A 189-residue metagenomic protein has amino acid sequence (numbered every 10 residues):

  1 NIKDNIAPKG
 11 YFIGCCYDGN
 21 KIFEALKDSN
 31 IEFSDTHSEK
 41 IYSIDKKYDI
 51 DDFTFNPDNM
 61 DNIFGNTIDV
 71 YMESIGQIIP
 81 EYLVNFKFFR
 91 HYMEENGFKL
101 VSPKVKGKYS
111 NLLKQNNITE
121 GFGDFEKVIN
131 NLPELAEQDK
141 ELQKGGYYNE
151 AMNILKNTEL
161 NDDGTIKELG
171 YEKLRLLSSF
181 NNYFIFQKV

Functional and structural regions predicted by a protein language model:
N1-K9: A short glycine-rich, Lys/Arg-flanked "PGG" loop and its adjoining helix->strand segment in the class I
P8-Y17: Conserved beta-strand signature within the Rossmann-like core of class I S-adenosyl-L-methionine
Y17-G19, V105-K106: An acidic- and aromatic-residue-enriched active-site/binding cleft used to recognize and process polar
I22: Glycine/Thr-rich phosphate-binding loops of Rossmann-like dinucleotide-binding domains
A25-D28: Polar, enzyme-active/binding microenvironments
I31-V189: C-terminal lobe and adjacent flexible extensions of AdoMet/dcAdoMet transferase-like proteins
